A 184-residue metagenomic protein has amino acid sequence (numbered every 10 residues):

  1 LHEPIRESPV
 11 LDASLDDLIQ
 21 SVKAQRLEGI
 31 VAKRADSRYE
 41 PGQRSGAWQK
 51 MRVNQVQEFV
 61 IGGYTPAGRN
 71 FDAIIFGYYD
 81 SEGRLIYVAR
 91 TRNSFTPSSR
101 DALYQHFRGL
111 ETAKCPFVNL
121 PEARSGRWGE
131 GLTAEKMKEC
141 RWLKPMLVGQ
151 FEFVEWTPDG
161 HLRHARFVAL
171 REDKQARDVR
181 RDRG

Functional and structural regions predicted by a protein language model:
L1-G184: Catalytic cores of nucleic-acid ligases and guanylyltransferases
